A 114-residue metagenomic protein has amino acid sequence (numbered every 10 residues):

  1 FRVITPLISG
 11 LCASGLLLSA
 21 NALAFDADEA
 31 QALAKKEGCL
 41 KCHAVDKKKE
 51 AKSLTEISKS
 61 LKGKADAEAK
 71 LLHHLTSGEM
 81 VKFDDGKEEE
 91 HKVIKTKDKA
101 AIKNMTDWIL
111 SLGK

Functional and structural regions predicted by a protein language model:
F1-G10: Bacterial N-terminal signal peptides that target proteins for export
G10-C12, A22: Cleavable N-terminal signal peptides
L17-A24: Sec/Tat signal peptide C-region and signal peptidase I cleavage site
D26-V45: Sequence/structural segment immediately N-terminal to covalent heme-attachment motifs in c-type and related
K41, E50-L61, H73-I109: Axial heme c-ligation environment in periplasmic c-type cytochrome domains
G113-K114: Short, solvent-exposed mixed-charge patches
